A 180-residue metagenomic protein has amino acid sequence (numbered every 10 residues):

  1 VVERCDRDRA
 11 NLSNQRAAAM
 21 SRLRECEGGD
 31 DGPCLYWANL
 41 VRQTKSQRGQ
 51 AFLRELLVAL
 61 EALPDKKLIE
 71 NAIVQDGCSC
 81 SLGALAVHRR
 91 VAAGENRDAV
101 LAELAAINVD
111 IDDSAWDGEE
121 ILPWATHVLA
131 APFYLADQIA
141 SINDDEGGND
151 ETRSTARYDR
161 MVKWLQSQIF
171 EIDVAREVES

Functional and structural regions predicted by a protein language model:
V2-S180: Short, glycine-biased loop/turn motifs at secondary-structure junctions and in low-complexity Ser/Thr/Pro-rich termini
